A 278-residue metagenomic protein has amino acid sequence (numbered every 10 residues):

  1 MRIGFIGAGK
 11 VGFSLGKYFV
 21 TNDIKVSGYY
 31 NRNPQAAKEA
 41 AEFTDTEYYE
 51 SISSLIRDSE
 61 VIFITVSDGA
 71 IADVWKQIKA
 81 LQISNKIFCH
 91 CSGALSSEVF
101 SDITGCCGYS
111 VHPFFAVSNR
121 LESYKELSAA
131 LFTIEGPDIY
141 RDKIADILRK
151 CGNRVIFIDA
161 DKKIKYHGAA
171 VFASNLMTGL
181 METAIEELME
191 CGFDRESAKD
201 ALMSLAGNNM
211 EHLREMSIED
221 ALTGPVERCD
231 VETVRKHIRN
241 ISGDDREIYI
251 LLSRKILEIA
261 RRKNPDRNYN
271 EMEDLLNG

Functional and structural regions predicted by a protein language model:
M1-S54: NAD(P)+-binding Rossmann beta1-loop-alpha1 motif at the extreme N-terminus of oxidoreductases
S27-N31, F88-S92, I134-E135: Short, hydrophobic beta-strand segments that form beta-sheet elements in well-ordered domains
R32-A36, G93-S96, D138-I139: Short, polar loop motifs at secondary-structure junctions
E39-F43, G105, Y124-R214, E271 (+1 more regions): Internal alpha-helical scaffold of NAD(P)-dependent oxidoreductase catalytic cores
T44-S123: Rossmann-like NAD(P)(H) cofactor-binding subdomain of soluble oxidoreductases
E211-D266: Interdomain hinge/lid region at the active-site interface of Rossmann-like NAD(P)-dependent oxidoreductases
A260, N264-G278: NAD(P)-dependent dehydrogenase/reductase Rossmann-like domain
